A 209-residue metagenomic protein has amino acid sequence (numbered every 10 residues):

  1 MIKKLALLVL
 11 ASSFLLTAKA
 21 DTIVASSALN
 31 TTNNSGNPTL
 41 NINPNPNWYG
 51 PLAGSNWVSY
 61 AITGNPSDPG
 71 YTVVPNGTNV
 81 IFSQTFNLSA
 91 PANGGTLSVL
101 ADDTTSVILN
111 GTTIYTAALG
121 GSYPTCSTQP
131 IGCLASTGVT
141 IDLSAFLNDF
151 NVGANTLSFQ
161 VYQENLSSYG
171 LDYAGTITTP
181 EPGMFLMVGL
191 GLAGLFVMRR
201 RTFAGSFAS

Functional and structural regions predicted by a protein language model:
L5-S13, G189: Sec-dependent N-terminal signal peptides
L16-A20: Sec/Tat signal peptide C-region and signal peptidase I cleavage site
D21-G70, P75, S83-L88, G94-T96 (+2 more regions): Accessory carbohydrate-binding/adhesion or oligomerization-edge regions at the termini of glycan-active proteins
S67-V80, G120-G121, Q129-S136: Extracellular beta-rich ligand/substrate-recognition surface
T105-I114: Short, surface-exposed beta-strand/strand-loop-strand elements in extracellular ectodomains
I114-C126: Short, solvent-exposed beta-strand-to-loop segments that form ligand-recognition rims of beta-rich domains
P180-R199: A short, hydrophobic C-terminal helix/tail in secreted or cell-surface proteins
F196-S209: C-terminal membrane-anchoring or membrane-association module
